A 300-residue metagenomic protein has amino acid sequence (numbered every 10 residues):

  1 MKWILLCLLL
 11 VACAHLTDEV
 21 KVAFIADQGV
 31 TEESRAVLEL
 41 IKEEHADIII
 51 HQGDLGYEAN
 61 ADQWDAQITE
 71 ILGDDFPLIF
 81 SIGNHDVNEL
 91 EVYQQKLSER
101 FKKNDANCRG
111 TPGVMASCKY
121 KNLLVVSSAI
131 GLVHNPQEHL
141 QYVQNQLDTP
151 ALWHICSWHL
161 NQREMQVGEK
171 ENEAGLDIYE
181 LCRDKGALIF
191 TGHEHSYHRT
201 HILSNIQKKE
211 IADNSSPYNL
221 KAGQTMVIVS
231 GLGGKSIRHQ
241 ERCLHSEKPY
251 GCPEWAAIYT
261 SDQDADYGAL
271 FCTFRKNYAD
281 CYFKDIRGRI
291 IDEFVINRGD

Functional and structural regions predicted by a protein language model:
W3-A12: Sec-dependent N-terminal signal peptides
C13-A66, E164: N-terminal active-site segment of His-dependent metallophosphoesterases
F24, H51, K119-Y120, F274-A279 (+1 more regions): Generic beta-strand structural signal
F24-A26, I49-D54, P77-N84, S128-A129 (+3 more regions): Active-site neighborhood of phospho(di)ester-bond hydrolases with catalytic His/Asp-centered motifs
Q28-T31, L55-E58, N84-N88, G131-H134 (+4 more regions): Solvent-exposed loop/turn segments at secondary-structure junctions within structured extracellular/periplasmic domains
K42, C182-R183: Non-catalytic positions within long, well-ordered alpha-helices that form the structural scaffold/packing of enzyme
A61-H154, E169, E173-I178, R199-F271: Extended active-site neighborhood of metal-dependent phosphoesterases/phosphodiesterases
Y259-F294: Extracellular low-complexity, Gly/Ser/Thr-rich intrinsically disordered linkers and protease-sensitive activation/hinge
